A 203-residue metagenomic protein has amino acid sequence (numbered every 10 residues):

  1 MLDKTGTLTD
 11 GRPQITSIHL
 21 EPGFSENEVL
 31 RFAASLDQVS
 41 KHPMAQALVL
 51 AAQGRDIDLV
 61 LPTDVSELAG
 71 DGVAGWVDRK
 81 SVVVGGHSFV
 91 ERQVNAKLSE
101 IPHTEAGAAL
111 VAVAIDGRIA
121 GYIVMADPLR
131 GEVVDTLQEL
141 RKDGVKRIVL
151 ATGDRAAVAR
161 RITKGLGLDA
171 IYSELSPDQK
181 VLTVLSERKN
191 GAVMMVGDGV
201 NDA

Functional and structural regions predicted by a protein language model:
M1, T5-V94, A108-A120, R155-K164 (+1 more regions): Cytosolic catalytic regions of ATP/NTP-dependent phosphoryl-transfer enzymes
F24, A96-L98, L175: Short coil/turn linker and secondary-structure boundary residues
N27, E100-P102, Q138-L140: Short, charged/polar low-complexity linear motifs in solvent-exposed/disordered segments
G54-V60, E105, D143-V145, N190: Short, well-ordered coil/turn elements that cap or connect secondary structure elements
D58-V60, A96-K97, K146, D169: Short coil/loop linkers at secondary-structure junctions
R79, A109, I115-A203: Conserved ATP-binding TGD loop and adjacent catalytic N/P-domain core of P-type ATPases
L98-H103, V184-E187: Short amphipathic alpha-helix with an adjacent loop that forms part of the alpha/beta core around
